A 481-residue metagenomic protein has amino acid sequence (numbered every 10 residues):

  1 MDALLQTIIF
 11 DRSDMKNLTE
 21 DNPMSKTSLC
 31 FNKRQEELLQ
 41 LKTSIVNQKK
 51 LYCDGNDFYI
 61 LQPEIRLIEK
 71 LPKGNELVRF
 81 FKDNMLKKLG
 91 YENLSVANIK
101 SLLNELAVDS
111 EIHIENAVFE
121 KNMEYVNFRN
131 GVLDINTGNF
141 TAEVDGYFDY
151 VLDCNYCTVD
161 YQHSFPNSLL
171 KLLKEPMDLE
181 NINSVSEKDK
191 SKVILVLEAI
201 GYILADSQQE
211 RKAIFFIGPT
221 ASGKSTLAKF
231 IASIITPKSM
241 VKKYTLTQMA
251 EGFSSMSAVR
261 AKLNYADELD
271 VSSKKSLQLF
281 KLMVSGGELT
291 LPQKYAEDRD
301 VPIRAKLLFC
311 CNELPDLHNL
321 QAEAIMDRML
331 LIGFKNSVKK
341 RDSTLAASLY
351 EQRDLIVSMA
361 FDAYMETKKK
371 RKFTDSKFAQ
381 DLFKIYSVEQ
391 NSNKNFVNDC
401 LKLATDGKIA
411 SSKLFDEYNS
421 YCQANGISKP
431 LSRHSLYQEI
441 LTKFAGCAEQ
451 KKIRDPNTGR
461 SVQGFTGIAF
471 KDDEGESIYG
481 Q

Functional and structural regions predicted by a protein language model:
D2-N56, N84-Q481: Feature primarily recognizes SF3-like P-loop helicase cores of small DNA viruses
D54-Y91: TRNA-binding/sensing appendages of the translation machinery
